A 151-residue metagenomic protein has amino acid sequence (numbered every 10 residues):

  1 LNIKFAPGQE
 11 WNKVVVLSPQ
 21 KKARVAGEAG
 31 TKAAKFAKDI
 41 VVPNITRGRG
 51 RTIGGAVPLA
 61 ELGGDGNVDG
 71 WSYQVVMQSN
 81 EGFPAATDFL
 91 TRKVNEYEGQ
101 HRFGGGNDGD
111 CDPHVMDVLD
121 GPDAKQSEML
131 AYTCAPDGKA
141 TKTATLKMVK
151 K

Functional and structural regions predicted by a protein language model:
L1-K151: Surface-exposed extracytoplasmic segments
